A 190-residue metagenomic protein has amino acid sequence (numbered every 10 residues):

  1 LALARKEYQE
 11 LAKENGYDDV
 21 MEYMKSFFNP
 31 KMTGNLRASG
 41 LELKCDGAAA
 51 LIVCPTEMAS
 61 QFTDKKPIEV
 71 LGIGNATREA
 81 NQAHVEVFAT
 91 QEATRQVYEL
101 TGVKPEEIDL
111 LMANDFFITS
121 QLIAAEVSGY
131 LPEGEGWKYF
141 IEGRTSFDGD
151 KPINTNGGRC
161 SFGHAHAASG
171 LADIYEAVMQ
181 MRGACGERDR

Functional and structural regions predicted by a protein language model:
L1-E10, L51-E57, A165-C185: Active-site-proximal alpha-helical scaffold in enzymes
L1-E7, A12, G16, V20 (+4 more regions): Conserved active-site "lid/cap" helical segment
A2, M112-F116, R190: A glycine-rich phosphate-binding loop feature that marks nucleotide/adenosyl-phosphate handling sites
A2-C54: Polyampholytic, low-complexity intrinsically disordered segments
Y8-K13, Q82-V87, D115-K138, G149 (+1 more regions): Short glycine/threonine-rich loop-to-helix capping motif typified by GTGT followed within a few residues by an Asp-Pro
K31-E92, Q96, E142-N156, C160 (+2 more regions): Condensing-enzyme catalytic core mediating Claisen C-C bond formation in acyl metabolism
A50, M58-A59, A89, A93-T101 (+4 more regions): Stable alpha-helical structural segments in soluble proteins, enriched in small hydrophobic residues
T101-M112, E135, N154-G163, G183-E187: Hydrophobic alpha-helical bundle architecture
